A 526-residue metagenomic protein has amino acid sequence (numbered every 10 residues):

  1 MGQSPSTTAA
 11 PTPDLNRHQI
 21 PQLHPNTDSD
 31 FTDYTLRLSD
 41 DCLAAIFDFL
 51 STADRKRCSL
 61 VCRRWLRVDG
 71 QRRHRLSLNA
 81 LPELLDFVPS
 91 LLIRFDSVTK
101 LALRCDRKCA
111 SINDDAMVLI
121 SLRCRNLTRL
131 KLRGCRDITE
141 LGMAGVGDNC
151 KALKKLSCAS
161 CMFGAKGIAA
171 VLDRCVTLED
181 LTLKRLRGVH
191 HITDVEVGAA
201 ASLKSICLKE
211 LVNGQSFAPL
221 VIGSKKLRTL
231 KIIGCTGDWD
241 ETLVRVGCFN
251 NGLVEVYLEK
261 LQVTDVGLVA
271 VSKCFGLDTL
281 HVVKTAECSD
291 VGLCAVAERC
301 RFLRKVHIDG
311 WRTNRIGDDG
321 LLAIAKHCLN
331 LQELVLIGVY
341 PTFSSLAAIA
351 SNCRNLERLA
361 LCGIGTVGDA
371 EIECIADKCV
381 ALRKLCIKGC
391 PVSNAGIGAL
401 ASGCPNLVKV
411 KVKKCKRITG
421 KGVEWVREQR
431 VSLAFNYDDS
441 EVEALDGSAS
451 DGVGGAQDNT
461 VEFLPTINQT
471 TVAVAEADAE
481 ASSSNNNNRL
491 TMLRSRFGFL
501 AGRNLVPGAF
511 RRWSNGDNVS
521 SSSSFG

Functional and structural regions predicted by a protein language model:
M1-G147, A152-S205, F217-I222, T229 (+1 more regions): N-terminal adaptor-interaction module of cullin-RING ubiquitin ligase components
G2-I20, P25-D28, I192-K209, Q215-G223 (+2 more regions): C-terminal capping region of solenoid repeat domains
